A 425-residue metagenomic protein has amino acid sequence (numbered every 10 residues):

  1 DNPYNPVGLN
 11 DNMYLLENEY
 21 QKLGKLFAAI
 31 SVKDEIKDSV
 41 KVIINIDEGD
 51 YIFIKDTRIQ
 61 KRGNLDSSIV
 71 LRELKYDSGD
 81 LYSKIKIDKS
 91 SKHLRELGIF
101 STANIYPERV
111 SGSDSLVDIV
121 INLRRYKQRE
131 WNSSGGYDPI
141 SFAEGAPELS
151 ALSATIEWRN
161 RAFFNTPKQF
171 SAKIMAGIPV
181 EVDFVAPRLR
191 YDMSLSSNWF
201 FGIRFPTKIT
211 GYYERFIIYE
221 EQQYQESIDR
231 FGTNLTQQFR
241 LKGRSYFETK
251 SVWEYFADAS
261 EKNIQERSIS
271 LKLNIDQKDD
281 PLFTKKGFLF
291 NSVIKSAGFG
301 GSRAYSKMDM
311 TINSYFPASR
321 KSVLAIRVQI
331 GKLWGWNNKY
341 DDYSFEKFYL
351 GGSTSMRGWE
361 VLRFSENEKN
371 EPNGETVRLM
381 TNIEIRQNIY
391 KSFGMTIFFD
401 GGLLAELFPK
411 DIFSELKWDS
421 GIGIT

Functional and structural regions predicted by a protein language model:
D1-L97, S101-I119, L123-Q128, F164: Interaction-mediating elements
I44, V180, L403-L407: Short, solvent-exposed loop/turn segments at secondary-structure junctions
L71, S134, Y219-E221, L407-K410: Short acidic, glycine/proline-rich loop/turn micro-motifs
S83-N291, S306, F316, L324 (+4 more regions): Gram-negative/organellar outer-membrane beta-barrel architecture
I217, F299, V323, Q329-K339: Short, conserved secondary-structure transition motifs
F299-G301, Y305-K307: Acidic, glycine-rich flexible loop/linker segments
K339-T425: Outer membrane beta-barrel transmembrane domains
